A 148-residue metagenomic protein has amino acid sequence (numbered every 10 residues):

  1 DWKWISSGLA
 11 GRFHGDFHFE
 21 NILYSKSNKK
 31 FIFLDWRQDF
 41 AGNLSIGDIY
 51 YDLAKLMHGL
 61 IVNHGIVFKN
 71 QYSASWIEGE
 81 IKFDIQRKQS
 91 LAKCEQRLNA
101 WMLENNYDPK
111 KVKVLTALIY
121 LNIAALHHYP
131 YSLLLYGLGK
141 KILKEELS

Functional and structural regions predicted by a protein language model:
D1-H14, S25-S27, L103-E104: An alpha-helical support segment within catalytic cores of ATP-dependent transferases
R12, I32-D35: Pre-DFG segment of protein kinase catalytic domains
F17: Hydrophobic HxD+1 residue recognition
N21-I32: Conserved protein kinase catalytic/activation segment
K30, D39-A100, A117-Y131: Active-site activation/catalytic loop segments of kinase-like enzymes and analogous catalytic loops in related
N106-T116: All-alpha amphipathic helical-bundle segments outside canonical DNA-binding/catalytic cores that form hydrophobic
P130-S148: Charge-rich, low-complexity intrinsically disordered segments
